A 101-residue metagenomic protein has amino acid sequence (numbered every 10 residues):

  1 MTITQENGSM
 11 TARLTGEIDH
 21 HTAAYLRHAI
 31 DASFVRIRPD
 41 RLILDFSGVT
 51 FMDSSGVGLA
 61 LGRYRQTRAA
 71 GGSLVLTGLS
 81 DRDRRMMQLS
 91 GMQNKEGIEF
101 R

Functional and structural regions predicted by a protein language model:
M1-T50, G62-R101: STAS-like cytosolic regulatory interaction modules
D53: Active-site-adjacent loop/helix micro-motif of nuclease/hydrolase catalytic cores
